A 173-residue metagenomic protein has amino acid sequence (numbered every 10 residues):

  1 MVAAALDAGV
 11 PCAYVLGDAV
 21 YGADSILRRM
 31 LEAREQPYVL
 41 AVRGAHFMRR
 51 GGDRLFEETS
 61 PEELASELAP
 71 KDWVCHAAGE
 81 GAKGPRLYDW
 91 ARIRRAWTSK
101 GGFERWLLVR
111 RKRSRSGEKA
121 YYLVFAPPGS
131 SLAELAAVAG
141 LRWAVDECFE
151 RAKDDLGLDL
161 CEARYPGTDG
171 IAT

Functional and structural regions predicted by a protein language model:
M1-L16, V20-L40, G44-F47: Conserved, well-structured functional cores that handle cations and Mg-NTP chemistry
P11, A144-F149, C161: Intrinsically disordered or highly flexible coil/loop and linker segments, enriched in small and charged/polar residues
G17-Y21, F125, V138, Y165-T168: Short, charged/polar micro-motifs that form catalytic or ligand-binding hotspots
D24, R50-G51, A172: Short Asp/Glu-rich motifs
I26, S130-A139, D154-I171: Short, solvent-exposed helix-loop connector elements
V39-E147: An anionic, glycine-rich sequence signature occurring as long contiguous blocks
